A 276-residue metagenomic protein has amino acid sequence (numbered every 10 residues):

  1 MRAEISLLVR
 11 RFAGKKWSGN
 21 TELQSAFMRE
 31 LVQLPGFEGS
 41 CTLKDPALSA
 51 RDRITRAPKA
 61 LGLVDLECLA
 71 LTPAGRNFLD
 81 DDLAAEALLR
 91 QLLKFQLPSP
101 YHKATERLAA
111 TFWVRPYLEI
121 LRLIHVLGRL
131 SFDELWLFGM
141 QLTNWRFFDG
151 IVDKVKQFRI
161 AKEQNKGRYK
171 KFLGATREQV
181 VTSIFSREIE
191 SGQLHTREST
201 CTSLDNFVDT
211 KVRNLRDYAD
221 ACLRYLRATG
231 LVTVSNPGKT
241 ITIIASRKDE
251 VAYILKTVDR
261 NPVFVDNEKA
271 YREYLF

Functional and structural regions predicted by a protein language model:
M1-F276: Donor-sugar nucleotide-binding helix/loop cap in glycosyltransferases
